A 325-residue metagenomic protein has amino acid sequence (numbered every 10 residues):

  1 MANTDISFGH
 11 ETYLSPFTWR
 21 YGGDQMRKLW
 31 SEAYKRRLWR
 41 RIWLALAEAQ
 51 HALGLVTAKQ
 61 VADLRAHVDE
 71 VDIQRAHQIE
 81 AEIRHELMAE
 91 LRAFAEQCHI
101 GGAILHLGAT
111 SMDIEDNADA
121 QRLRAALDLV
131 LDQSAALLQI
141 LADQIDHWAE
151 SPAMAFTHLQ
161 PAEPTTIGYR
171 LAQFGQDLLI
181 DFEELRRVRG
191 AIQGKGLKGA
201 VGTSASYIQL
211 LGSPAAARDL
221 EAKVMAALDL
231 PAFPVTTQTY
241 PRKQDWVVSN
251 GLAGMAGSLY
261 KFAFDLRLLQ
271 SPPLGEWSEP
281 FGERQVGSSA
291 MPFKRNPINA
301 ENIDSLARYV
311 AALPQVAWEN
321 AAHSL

Functional and structural regions predicted by a protein language model:
A2-A205, L211, A215-K223, A232 (+2 more regions): A helix-coil-helix interface module used to build multimeric assemblies and to scaffold catalytic/cofactor sites
L46-A47, L123, L127, L252 (+3 more regions): Buried hydrophobic packing segments
V56-H67, L269-E276, S324: Short alpha-helical "patches" and their helix-cap loops
H67-V68, K243, A321: Short secondary-structure boundary/hinge segments and terminal tails
I79, Q139, V188, M255 (+2 more regions): Juxtamembrane/interface motifs at transmembrane-helix termini
E150, T157, Q193-G194, Y240 (+3 more regions): Sparse recognition of residues in long alpha-helices and their boundaries
A216-P314: Acidic, glycine-rich loop-and-beta core segments that form the ion-binding/anion-interacting portion of active sites
Y309-L325: Long, amphipathic alpha-helical stalk/connector segments used for oligomerization, subunit docking, or mechanical
